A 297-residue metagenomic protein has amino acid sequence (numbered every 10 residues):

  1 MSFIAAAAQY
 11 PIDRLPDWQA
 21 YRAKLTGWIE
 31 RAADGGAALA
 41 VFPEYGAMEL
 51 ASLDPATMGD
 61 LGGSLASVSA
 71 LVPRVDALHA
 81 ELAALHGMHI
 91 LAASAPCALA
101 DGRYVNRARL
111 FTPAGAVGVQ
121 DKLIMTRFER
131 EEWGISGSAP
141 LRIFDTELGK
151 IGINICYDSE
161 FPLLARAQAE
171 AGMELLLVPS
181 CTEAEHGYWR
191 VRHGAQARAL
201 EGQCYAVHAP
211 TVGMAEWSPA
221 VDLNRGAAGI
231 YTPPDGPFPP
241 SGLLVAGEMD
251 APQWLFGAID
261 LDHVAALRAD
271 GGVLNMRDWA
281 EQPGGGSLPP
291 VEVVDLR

Functional and structural regions predicted by a protein language model:
M1-A7: Extreme N-terminal starter segment of soluble prokaryotic enzymes
Q9-L15: Short polar catalytic/cofactor-binding loops
W18-P113, A184-A197, E201: Cys-nucleophile CN-hydrolase/nitrilase-fold catalytic domain and related Cys-dependent amidase chemistry that acts on
S69-L71, V75-I90, E160-P252: CN hydrolase (nitrilase-like) catalytic-core segments centered on the catalytic cysteine and neighboring Lys/Glu
A92, R107-L110, R142, H208 (+2 more regions): Short beta-strand scaffold segments in enzyme catalytic cores
L99-E174, A184-A197, V273, P283: Active-site catalytic loop in hydrolytic enzyme cores
K122-I135, P252-A266: A short, polar/charged loop-to-alpha-helix boundary motif
L255-R297: A short C-terminal boundary segment appended to hydrolase-like catalytic domains
